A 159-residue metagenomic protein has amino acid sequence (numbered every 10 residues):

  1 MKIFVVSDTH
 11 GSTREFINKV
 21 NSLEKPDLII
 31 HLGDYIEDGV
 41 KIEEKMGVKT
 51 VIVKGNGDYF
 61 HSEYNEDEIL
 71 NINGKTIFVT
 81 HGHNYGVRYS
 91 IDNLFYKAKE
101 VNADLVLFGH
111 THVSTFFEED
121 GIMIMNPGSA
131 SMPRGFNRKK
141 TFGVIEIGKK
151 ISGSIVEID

Functional and structural regions predicted by a protein language model:
K2-D8, T76-H83, M123-G128, S154: Active-site-proximal beta-strand elements of phosphoester/diester hydrolases
K2-I72: Core catalytic region of metal-dependent phosphoesterases/phosphodiesterases, especially metallo-beta-lactamase-like
H10-R14, I36-V40, G57-S62, Y85-Y89 (+2 more regions): Active-site environment of divalent metal-dependent phosphoester hydrolases
R14-I17, N73, Y96-N102, M125-D159: Binuclear metal-dependent phosphoesterase catalytic core
D27-L28, I77, L105: Short, Asp-centered acidic motifs that coordinate Mg2+ and/or phosphate in catalytic or ligand-binding sites
K45-K49, F117-S131: Short acidic, glycine/proline-enriched helix-loop-strand junctions
D58-V101, S131-G135: Active-site-proximal segments of metal-dependent phosphoesterases and phosphodiesterases across multiple
E68, T115-F117, T141-I145: Short beta-strand scaffold segments in enzyme catalytic cores
